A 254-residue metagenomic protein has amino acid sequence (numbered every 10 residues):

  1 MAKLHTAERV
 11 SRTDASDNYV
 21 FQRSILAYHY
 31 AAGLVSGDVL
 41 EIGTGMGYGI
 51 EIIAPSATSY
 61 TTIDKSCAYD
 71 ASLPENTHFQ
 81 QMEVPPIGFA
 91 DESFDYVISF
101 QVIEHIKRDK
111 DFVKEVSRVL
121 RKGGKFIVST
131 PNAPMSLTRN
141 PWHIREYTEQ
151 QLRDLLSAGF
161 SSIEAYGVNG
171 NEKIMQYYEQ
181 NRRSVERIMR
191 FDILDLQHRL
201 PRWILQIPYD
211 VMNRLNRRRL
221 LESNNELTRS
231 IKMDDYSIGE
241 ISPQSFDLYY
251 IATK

Functional and structural regions predicted by a protein language model:
M1-A90, Y96-F100, K110-V113, E149 (+4 more regions): Conserved N-terminal segment of class I S-adenosyl-L-methionine
Q101-H105: A short His-aromatic
K110-K122: A short glycine-rich, Lys/Arg-flanked "PGG" loop and its adjoining helix->strand segment in the class I
G124-T130: Conserved beta-strand signature within the Rossmann-like core of class I S-adenosyl-L-methionine
S136-D154: Acceptor-substrate binding/catalytic loop of class I
F160-E172: Conserved S-adenosyl-L-methionine
S184-V185, M189-R217: A conserved mid-domain beta-alpha-beta active-site/ligand-binding segment of alpha/beta enzyme cores
